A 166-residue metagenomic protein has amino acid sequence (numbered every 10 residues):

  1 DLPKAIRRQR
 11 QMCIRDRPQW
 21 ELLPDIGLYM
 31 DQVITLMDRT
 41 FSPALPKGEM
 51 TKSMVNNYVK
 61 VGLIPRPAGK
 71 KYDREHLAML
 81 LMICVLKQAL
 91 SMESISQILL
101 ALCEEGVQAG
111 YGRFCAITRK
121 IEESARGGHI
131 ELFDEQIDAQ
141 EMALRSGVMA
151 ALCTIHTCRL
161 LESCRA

Functional and structural regions predicted by a protein language model:
D1-R10, I14: Single conserved hydrophobic/aromatic residue that forms the stacking wall/gate of nucleotide- or nucleobase-binding
G27-L45, V59: DNA-recognition alpha helix
G48-N57: Short amphipathic alpha-helical interaction segments
G62: Glycine-centered, phosphate/nucleic-acid-interacting loop/turn motifs that mediate DNA/RNA or nucleotide
P67-M82: Short helix-start
I83-L102: Short, amphipathic alpha-helical interaction segments positioned at domain boundaries
A101, E105-A166: Intrinsically disordered, low-complexity, charge-dense segments enriched in Lys/Arg and Glu/Asp interspersed
